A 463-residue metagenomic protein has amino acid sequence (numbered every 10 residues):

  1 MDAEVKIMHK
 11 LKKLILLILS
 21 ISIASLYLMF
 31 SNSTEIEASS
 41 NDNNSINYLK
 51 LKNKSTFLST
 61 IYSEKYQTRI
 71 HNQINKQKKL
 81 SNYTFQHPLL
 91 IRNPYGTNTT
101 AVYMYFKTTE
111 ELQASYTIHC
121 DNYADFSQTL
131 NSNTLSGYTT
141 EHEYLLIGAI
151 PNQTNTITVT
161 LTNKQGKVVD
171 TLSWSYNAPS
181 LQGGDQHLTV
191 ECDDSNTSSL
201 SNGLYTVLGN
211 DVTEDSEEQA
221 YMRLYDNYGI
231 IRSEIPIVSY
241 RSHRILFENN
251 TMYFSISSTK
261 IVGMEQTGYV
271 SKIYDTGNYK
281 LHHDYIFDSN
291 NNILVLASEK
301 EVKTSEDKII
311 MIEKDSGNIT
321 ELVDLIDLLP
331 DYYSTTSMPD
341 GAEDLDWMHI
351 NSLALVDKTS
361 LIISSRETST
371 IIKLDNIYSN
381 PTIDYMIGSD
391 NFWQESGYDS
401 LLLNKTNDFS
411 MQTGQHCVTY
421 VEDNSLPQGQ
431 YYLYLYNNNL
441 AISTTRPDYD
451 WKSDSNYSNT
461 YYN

Functional and structural regions predicted by a protein language model:
M1-I7: Short, Lys/Arg-enriched N-terminal segments with co-localized hydrophobic residues within the first ~10-30 amino acids
K13-A24: Sec-dependent N-terminal signal peptides
S22-Y27, A297: Residue-level signal for alpha-helical transmembrane segments in multi-pass membrane proteins
L26-D42: Sec-dependent signal peptide cleavage junction
D42-I118, T140-E143, I147-N463: Histidine-/acidic-rich catalytic cores in large beta-rich domains
Y123-G137: Solvent-exposed serine/threonine-rich low-complexity stretches and specific carbohydrate-binding patches
